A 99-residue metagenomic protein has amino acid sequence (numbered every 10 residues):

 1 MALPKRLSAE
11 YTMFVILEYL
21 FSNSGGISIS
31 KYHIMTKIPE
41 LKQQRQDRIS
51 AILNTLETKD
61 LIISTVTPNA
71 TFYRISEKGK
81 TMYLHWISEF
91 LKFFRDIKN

Functional and structural regions predicted by a protein language model:
M1-G25: Short alpha-helical segments that sit at the start of domains
G26-I38: Short acidic, hydrophobic short linear motifs in intrinsically disordered regions
G26-S28, Q43, F72: Residue at a beta-strand N-cap/secondary-structure junction
K42-T58: Short amphipathic alpha-helical interaction segments
E57-T67: A short, conserved structural fragment
T67-S88: Short, cationic-aromatic polyanion-contact patches
H85-N99: Amphipathic alpha-helical dimerization/coiled-coil segments that flank or bridge DNA-binding/regulatory modules
